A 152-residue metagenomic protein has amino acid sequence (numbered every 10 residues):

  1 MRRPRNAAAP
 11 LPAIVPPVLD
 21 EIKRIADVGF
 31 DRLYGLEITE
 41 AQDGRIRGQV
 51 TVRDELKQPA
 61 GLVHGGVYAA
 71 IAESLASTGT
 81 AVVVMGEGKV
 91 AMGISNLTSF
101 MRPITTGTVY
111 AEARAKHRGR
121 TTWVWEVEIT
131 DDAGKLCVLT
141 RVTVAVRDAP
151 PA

Functional and structural regions predicted by a protein language model:
M1-A152: Terminal targeting signals and extreme-terminal segments of soluble enzymes
